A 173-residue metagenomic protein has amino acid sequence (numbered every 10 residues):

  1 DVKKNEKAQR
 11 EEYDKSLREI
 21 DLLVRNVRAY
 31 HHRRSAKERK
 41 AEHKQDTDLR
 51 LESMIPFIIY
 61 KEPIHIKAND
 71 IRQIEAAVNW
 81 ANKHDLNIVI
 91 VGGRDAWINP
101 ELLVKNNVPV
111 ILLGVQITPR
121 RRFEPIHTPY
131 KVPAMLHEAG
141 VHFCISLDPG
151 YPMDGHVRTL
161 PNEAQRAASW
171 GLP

Functional and structural regions predicted by a protein language model:
D1-I88: Polyanionic/metal-chelating signatures
Q45-L49, N69-R72, D95, E124-T128 (+1 more regions): Short secondary-structure boundary/capping elements
P63, K83, E101-P173: His/Asp/Glu-enriched, well-ordered alpha-helical/loop segment that forms or immediately abuts the divalent-metal
I64-N69, N87-D95, V115, P119-R121: Catalytic beta/alpha-barrel core
I71-E75, G93-P100, P119, P152-D154: Active-site environment of divalent metal-dependent phosphoester hydrolases
